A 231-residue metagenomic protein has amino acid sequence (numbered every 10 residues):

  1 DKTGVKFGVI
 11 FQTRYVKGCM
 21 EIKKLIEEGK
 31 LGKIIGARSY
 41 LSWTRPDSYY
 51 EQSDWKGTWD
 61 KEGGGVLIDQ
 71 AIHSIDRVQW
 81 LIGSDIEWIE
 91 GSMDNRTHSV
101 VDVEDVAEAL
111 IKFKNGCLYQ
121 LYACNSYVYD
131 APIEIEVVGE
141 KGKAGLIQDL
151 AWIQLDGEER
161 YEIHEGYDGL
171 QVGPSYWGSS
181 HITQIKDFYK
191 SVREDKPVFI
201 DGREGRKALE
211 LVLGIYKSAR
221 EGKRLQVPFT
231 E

Functional and structural regions predicted by a protein language model:
K2, E27-E28, K114, Y189-E231: C-terminal helix-rich "cap/oligomerization" subdomain common to oxidoreductases
V5-K6, T13-V100, G222: Predominantly a Rossmann-like dinucleotide-binding segment in NAD(P)-dependent oxidoreductases
F7-F11, Q120-Y122: Short catalytic-loop micro-motif centered on adjacent basic/acidic residues
K17, D69, P132, S180-T183 (+1 more regions): Residue-level signal for the nucleotide or nucleotide-sugar donor/cofactor binding architecture
K61, G166-P174: Short glycine/proline- and acidic residue-enriched helix-loop micro-motifs that form flexible lids or anion-recognition
I75-W152, I182-K196, T230-E231: Contiguous beta-strand/loop segments that form the cofactor/metal-binding neighborhood of enzyme cores
I135, L150-E165: Short polybasic amphipathic segments
V172-I185: Active-site loop of classical SDR/Rossmann-like NAD(P)-dependent oxidoreductases, centered on the catalytic Tyr-X3-Lys
